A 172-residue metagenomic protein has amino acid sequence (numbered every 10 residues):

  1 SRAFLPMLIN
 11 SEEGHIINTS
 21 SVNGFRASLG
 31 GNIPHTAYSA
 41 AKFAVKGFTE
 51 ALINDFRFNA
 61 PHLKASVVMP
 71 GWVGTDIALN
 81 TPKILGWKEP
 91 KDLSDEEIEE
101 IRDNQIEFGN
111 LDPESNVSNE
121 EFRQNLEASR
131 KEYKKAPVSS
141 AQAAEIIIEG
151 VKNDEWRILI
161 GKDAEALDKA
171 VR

Functional and structural regions predicted by a protein language model:
S1, A41: Active-site helix of classical SDR
A3-E12: A short helix-coil junction within the Rossmann-fold of NAD(P)-dependent oxidoreductases
M7, R26, G30, A51-L63: Active-site-adjacent segment of SDR/Rossmann-fold oxidoreductases
S21: Residue(s) in the substrate-gating loop at a strand-loop-helix junction that position the organic substrate next
T36: Cytosolic ligand/metal-binding cores
A44, F48-L52, F56, V68 (+1 more regions): Hydrophobic alpha-helix immediately C-terminal to the catalytic Tyr-X-X-X-Lys motif of short-chain
F58-I158: SDR active-site lid
E149, R157-A170: Short-chain dehydrogenase/reductase
